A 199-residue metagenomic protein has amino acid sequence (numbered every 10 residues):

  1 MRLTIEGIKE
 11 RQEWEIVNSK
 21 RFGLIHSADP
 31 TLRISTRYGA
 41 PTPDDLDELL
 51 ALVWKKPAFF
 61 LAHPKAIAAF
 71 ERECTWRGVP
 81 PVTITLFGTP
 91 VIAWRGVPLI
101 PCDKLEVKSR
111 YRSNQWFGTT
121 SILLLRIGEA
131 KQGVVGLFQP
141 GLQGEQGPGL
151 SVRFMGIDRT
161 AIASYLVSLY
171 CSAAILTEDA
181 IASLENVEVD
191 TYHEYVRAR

Functional and structural regions predicted by a protein language model:
M1-K56: Alpha-helical scaffold segments that mediate packing/assembly in large oligomeric complexes
I8, A58-F60, F70, V97 (+1 more regions): A broad, low-specificity signal marking well-ordered, structured residues that form hydrophobic/aromatic
E10, A66-A68, L105, C171: Short loop/turn segments at secondary-structure transitions that flank enzyme active sites
E13-V17, E73-V82, G118-T120: Short low-complexity stretches enriched in small and charged residues
N18-L24, L61, R77, I127: A broad, low-specificity signal for short, low-complexity segments enriched in glycine/proline and polar/charged
P30-I34, W76, T191: Alpha-helix boundary/capping detector
P43-A62, A68-R77: Ordered core of a single globular domain
V82-R199: Sequence/fold signature of self-assembling virion shell proteins
